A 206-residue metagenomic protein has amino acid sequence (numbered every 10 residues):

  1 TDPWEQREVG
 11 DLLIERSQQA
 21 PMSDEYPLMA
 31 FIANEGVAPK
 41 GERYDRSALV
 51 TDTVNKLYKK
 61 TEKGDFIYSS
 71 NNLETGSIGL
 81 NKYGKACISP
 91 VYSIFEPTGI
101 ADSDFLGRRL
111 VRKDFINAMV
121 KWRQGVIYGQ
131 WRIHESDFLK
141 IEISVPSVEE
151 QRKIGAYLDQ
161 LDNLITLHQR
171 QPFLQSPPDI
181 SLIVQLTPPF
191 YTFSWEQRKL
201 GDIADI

Functional and structural regions predicted by a protein language model:
T1, I154-I165, D179-P188: Hydrophobic structural patches
T1-P21, P189-I206: Non-catalytic DNA-recognition/assembly elements of restriction-modification systems
E5, F66, R152-L164, H168 (+2 more regions): Extracellular/lumenal glycan-associated surfaces
A20-T51, G201-D205: DNA target-recognition patches
K40, T51-I116, W122, G129: A short beta-sheet element
N71, A86-Y92, V126-R152: A short glycine-rich beta-alpha junction/loop motif
V111-R112, L174, L186-E196: Positively charged
E149, N163-T166, F173-P177: Extended alpha-helical stalk/coiled-coil segments
